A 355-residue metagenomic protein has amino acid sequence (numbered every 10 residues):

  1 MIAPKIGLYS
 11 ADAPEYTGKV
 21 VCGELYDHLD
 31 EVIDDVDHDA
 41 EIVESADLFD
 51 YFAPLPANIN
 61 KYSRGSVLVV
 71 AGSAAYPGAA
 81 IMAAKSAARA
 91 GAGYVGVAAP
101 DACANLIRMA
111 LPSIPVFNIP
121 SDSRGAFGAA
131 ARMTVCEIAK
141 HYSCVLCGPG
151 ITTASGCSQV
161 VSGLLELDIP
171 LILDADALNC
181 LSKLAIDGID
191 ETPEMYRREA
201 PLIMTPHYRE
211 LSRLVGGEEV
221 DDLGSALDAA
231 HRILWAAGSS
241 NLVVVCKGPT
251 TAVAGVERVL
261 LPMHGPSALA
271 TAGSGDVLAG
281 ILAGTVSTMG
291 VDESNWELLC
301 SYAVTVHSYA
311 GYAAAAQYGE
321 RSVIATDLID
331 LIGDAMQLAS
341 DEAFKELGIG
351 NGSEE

Functional and structural regions predicted by a protein language model:
A3-A175, N179-I203, Y208-E355: Small-residue (G/A/S/T)-rich helix-start motifs and N-terminal tracts that mark the onset
